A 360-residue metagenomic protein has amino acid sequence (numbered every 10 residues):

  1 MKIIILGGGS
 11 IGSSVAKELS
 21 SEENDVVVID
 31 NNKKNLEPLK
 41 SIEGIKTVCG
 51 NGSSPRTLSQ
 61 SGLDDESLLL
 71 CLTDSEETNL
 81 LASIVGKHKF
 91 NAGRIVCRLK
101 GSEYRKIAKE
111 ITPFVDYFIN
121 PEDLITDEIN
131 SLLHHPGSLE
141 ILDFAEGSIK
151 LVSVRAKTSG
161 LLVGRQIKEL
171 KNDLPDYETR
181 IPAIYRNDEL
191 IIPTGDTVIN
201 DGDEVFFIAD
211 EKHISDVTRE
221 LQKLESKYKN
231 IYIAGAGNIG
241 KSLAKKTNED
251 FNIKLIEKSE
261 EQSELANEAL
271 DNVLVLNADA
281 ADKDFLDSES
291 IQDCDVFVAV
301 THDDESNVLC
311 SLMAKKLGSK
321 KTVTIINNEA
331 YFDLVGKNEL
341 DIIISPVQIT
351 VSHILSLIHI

Functional and structural regions predicted by a protein language model:
M1-I360: Cytosolic regulatory regions of ion transport systems
